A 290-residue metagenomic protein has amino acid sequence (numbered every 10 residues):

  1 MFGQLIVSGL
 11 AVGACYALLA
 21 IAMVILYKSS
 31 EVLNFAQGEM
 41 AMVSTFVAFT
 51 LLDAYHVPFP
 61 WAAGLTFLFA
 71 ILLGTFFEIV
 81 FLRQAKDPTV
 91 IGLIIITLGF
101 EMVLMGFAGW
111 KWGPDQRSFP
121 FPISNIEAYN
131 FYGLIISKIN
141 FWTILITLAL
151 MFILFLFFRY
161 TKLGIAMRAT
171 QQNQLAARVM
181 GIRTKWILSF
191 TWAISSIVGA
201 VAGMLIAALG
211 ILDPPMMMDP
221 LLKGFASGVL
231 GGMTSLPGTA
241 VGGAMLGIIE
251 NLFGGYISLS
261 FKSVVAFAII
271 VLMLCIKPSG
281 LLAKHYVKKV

Functional and structural regions predicted by a protein language model:
M1-L19, V47, P58-A62, P88-G92 (+5 more regions): Membrane-interfacial amphipathic/re-entrant helices at transmembrane-helix boundaries
V7, S29-F76, V80: Membrane-embedded helix boundary and interhelical linker motif in transport proteins
V12, I135-L212, L236-G242: Helix-loop-helix "hairpin" substructures at the membrane interface of multi-pass membrane proteins
Y16, A20, H56-L68, S189-G199 (+1 more regions): Transmembrane alpha-helical segments in multi-pass inner-membrane proteins
V43, A85-G109, M217-V229, S258-K277: Pore- or pathway-lining transmembrane helices of multi-pass membrane proteins that form conduits for solutes/ions
Y55, Q84-Y160, I187-F190, L252 (+3 more regions): Transmembrane helix-bundle core of multi-pass membrane transporters and related energy-transducing complexes
V57-F100, F107, V241-L246, K277-P278: Alpha-helical transmembrane segments within multi-pass membrane transporters and channels
V80, K111, Q172-W186, I257-V290: Cytosolic-side transmembrane-helix boundaries in multi-pass membrane proteins
